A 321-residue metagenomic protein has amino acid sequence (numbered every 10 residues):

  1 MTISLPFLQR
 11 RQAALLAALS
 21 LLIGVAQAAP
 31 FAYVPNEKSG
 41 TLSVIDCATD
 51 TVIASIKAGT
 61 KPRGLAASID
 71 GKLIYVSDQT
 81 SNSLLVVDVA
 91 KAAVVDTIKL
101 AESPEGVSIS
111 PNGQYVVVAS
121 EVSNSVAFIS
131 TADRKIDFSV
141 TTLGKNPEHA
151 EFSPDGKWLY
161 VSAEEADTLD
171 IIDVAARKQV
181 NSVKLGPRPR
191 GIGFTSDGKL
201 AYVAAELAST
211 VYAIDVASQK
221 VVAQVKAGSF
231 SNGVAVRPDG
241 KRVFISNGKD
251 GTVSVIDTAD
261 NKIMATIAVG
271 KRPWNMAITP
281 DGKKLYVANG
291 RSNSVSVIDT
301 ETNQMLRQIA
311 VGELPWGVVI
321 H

Functional and structural regions predicted by a protein language model:
L5, Q9, A18-H321: Predominantly soluble domains enriched in secretory-pathway, periplasmic, or organellar proteins
A13-L15: N-terminal export leaders
